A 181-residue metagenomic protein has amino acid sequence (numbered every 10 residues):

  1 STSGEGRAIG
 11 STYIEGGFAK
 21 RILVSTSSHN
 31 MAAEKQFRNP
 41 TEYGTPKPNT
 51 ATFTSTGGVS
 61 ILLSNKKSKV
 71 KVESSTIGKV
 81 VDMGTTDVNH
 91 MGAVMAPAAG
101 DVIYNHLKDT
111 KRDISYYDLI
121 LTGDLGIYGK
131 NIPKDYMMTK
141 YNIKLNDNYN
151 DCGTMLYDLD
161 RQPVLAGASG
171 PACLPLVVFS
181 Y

Functional and structural regions predicted by a protein language model:
S1-A51: A generic, well-ordered mixed alpha/beta core segment in the N-terminal half of proteins
S1-F18, S28, K66, G92-A93 (+1 more regions): Claisen-condensing/thiolase-fold acyl-transfer catalytic domains that form or cleave C-C bonds in fatty acid
K20-R21, D113-Y116: Short acidic capping loops at alpha-helix termini that bridge into adjacent secondary structure
L23-S25, I61-L63, L121: Structural motif
N30-K35, V80-G84, G129: Short, well-ordered, mixed-charge alpha-helical segments that flank or form enzyme active sites
E34-P40, V94-P97, A168-C173: Short linear motifs at secondary-structure transitions and domain/linker junctions
K35-P40, V88, P133-M138: Generic preference for flexible, low-structure residues
P40-Y104, D109-R112, D147-L156: Condensing-enzyme catalytic core mediating Claisen C-C bond formation in acyl metabolism
